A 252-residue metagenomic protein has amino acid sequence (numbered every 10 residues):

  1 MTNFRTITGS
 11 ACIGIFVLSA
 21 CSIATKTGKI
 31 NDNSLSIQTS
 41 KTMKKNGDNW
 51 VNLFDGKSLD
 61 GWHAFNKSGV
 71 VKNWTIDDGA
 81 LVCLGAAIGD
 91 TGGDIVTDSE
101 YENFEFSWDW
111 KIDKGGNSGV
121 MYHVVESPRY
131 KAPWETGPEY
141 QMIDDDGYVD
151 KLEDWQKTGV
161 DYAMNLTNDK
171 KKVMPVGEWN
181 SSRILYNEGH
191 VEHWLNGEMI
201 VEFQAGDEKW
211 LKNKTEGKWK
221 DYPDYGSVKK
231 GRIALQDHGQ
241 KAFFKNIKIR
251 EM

Functional and structural regions predicted by a protein language model:
M1-S36: Bacterial Sec-dependent N-terminal signal peptides
I23-M252: Carbohydrate-interacting regions of secretory-pathway proteins
